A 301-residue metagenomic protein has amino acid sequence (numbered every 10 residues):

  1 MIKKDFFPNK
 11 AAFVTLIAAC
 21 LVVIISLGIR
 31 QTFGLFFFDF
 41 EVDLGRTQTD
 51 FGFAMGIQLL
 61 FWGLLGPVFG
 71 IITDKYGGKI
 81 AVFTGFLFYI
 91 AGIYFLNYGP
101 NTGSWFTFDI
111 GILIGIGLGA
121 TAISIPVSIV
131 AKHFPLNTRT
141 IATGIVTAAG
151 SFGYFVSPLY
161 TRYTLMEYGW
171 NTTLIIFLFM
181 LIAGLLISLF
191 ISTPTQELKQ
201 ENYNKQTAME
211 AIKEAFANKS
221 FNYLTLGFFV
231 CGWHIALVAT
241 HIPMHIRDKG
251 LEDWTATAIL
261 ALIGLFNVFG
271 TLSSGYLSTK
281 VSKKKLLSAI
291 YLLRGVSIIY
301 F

Functional and structural regions predicted by a protein language model:
F33-F37, N218-S274: Extracytoplasmic gate region of multi-pass secondary transporters
F40, A120-F134: Intracellular juxtamembrane helix-capping segments at the cytosolic ends of symmetry-related transmembrane helices
L65-G77, T271-S282: Helix-to-loop junctions at the C-terminal end of transmembrane segments in multipass secondary transporters
L87-N101, L293-F301: C-terminal ends and interior cores of transmembrane alpha-helices in multi-pass membrane transporters/permeases
S104-T121, F229: Hydrophobic core of transmembrane alpha-helices in multi-pass small-molecule transporters, especially MFS/SLC-type
I145-Q196: Helix-loop-helix hairpin linking two adjacent transmembrane segments in secondary transporters
S192-E210: Flexible cytoplasmic inter-helical loops of multi-pass small-molecule transporters
I263-F266, S274, S278-F301: C-terminal transmembrane helical hairpin of 12-TM major facilitator-type secondary transporters
